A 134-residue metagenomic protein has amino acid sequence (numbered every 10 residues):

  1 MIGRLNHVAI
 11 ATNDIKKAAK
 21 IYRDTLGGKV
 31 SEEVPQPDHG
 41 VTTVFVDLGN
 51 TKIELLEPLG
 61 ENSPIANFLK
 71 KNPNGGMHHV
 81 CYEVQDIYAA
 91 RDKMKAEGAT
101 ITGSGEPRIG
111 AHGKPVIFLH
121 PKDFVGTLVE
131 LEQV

Functional and structural regions predicted by a protein language model:
M1-A19, G75-V84: N-terminal beta-strand motif that seeds the catalytic metal site of vicinal oxygen chelate
A18-R23, M94: Conserved active-site tyrosine of GNAT-family acetyltransferases
D24-V30, G98-I101: Conserved acetyl-CoA-binding loop of GNAT-fold acetyltransferases
K29-P37, G105-I109: Conserved catalytic-core motifs of GNAT/GCN5-like acyltransferases
S31, N62-N67, G103: A short, acidic/glycine-rich surface segment
V44-D47, I53-E54, R91-V134: Vicinal oxygen chelate
L69, P73-E97: Mid-chain, well-packed structural core segment of small domains
